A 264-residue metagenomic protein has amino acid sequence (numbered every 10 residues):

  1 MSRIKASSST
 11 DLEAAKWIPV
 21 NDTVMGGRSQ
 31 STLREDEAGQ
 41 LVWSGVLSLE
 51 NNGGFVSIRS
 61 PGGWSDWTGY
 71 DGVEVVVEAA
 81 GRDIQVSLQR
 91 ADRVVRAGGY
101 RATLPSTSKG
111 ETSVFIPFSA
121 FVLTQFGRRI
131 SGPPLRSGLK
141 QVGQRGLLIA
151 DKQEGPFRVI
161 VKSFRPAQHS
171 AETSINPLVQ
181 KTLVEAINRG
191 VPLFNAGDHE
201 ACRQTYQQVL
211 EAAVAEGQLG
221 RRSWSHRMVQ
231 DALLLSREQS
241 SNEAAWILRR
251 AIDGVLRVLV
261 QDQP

Functional and structural regions predicted by a protein language model:
M1-E172: Beta-rich carbohydrate-recognition modules and glycan-binding surfaces
E172-K181: TPR-adjacent "capping" and linker segments in tetratricopeptide-repeat scaffold/adaptor proteins
Q208-Q230: Short, charge-rich amphipathic alpha-helical segments embedded in non-transmembrane helical bundles/solenoids
